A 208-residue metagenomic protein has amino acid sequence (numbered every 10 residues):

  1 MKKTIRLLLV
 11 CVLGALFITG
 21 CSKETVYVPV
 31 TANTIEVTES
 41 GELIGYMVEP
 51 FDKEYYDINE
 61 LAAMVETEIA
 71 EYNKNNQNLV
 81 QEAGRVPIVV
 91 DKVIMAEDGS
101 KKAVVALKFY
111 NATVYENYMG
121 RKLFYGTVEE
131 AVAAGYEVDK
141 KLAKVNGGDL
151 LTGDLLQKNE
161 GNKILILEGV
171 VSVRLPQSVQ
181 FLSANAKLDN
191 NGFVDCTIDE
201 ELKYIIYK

Functional and structural regions predicted by a protein language model:
M1, A15, A62-T67, V179-F181 (+1 more regions): Generic hydrophobic, helix-prone segments enriched in Leu/Val/Ile
M1-L8: Bacterial N-terminal signal peptides that target proteins for export
R6, T34-S40, C196-D199: Short, surface-exposed loop and linker segments with low hydrophobicity and enrichment for Pro/Ser/Thr
V10-L13: Gram-negative bacterial Sec-dependent N-terminal signal peptides
F17-G20: C-terminal motif of bacterial Sec signal peptides marking the signal peptidase cleavage site
S22-E24: Bacterial signal peptide processing site
Y27-V90: N-terminal Sec/ER secretory leader and immediately downstream segment of secreted/extracellular precursors
P87-K208: Mature, soluble, non-transmembrane domains
